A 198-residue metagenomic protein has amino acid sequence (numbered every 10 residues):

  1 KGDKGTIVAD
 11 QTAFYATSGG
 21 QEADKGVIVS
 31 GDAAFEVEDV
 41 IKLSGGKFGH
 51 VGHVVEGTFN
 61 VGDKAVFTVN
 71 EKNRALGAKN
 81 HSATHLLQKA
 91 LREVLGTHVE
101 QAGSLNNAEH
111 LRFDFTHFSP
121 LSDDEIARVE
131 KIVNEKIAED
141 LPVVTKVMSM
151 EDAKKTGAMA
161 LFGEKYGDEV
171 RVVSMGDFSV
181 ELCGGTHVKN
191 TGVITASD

Functional and structural regions predicted by a protein language model:
K1-D198: A glycine- and charged-residue-rich anion-binding loop/surface
